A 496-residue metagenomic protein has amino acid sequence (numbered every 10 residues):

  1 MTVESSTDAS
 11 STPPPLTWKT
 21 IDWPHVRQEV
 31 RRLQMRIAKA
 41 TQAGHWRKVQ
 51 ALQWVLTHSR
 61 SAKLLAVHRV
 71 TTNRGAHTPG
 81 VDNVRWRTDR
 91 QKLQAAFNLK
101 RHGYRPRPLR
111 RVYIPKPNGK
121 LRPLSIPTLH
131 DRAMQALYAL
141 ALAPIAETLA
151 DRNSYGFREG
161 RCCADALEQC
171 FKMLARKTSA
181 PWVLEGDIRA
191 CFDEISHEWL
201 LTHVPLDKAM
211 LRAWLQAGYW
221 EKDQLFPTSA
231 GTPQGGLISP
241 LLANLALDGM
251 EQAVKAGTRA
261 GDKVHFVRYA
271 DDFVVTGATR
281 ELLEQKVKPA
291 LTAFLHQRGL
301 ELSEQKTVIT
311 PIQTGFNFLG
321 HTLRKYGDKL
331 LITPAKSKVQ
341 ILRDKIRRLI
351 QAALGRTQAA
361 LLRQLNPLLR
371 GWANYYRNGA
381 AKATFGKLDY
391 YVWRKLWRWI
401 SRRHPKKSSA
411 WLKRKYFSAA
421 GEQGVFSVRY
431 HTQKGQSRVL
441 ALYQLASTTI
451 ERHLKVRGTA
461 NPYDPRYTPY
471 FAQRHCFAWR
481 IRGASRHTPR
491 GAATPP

Functional and structural regions predicted by a protein language model:
L16-G75, L140-G156: Charged boundary/loop elements
Q50-L121: Phosphate/adenylate-binding "loop-and-lid" substructures adjacent to NTP/NAD/dNTP-binding pockets in NTP-dependent
N98, H102, L149-N153, F157-R161 (+1 more regions): Conserved polymerase palm-domain catalytic core
R105-P117, R212-P227, R363-N366: Active-site-adjacent bridging/hinge elements
P123, P227-T232, L331, R347-L361 (+2 more regions): Short, solvent-exposed helix-loop connector elements
Q297-W372: A conserved non-catalytic segment of reverse transcriptases and RNA-directed RNA polymerases corresponding to the late
W393-K395, I400-P495: Extended C-terminal regions of large enzymes
